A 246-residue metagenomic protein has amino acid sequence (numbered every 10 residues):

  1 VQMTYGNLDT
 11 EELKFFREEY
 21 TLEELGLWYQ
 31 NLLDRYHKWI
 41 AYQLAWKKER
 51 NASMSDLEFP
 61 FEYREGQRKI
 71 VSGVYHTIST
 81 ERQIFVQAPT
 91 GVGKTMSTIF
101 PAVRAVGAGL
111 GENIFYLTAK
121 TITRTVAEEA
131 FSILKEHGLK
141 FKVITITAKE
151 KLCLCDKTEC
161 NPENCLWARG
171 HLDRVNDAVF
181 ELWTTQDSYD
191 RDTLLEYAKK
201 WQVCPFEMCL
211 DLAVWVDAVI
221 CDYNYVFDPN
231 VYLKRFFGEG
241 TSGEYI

Functional and structural regions predicted by a protein language model:
V1-L25: Nucleic-acid nuclease catalytic cores
E18-L44: Non-catalytic C-terminal interaction segments of nucleic acid-processing enzymes
G26, Q43-E58, L110-V219, Y223-F227: A substrate-engagement module of RecA-like helicase motors
Q43-Q87: Conserved pre-motif I regulatory segment
Y75-H76, T95-L110, A130-L134: Walker A/P-loop NTP-binding motif
T80-P101, N113: Walker A/P-loop
Y225, G240-I246: SF2 helicase catalytic motif II
Y232-G240: Short, conserved "post-DEAD/DEAH" coupling segment immediately C-terminal to helicase motif II within the SF2/RecA-like
